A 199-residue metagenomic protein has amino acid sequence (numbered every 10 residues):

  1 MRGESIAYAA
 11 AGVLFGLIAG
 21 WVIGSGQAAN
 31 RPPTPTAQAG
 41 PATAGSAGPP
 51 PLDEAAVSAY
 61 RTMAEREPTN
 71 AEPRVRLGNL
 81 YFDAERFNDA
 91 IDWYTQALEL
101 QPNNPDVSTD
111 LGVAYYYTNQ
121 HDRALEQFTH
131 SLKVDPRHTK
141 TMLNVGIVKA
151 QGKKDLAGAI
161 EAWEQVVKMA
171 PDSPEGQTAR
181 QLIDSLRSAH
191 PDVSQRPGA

Functional and structural regions predicted by a protein language model:
M1-S58: Long, contiguous interaction/recruitment modules in multidomain scaffold/adaptor proteins
R66, L100, V134-D135, G152 (+1 more regions): Structural marker of alpha-solenoid helical repeat scaffolds
A71-E72, P105-D106, H121, T139-K140 (+1 more regions): Helix-start (N-cap) detector for alpha-helical repeat units in TPR-like alpha-solenoids, especially tetratricopeptide
R76, D110, N144, T178-L182: Canonical tetratricopeptide repeat
N79, V113, I147-V148, S185: Residue-level recognition of tetratricopeptide repeat
F82, Y116, A150-Q151: Position-specific recognition of the canonical hydrophobic site in helix A of tetratricopeptide repeat
